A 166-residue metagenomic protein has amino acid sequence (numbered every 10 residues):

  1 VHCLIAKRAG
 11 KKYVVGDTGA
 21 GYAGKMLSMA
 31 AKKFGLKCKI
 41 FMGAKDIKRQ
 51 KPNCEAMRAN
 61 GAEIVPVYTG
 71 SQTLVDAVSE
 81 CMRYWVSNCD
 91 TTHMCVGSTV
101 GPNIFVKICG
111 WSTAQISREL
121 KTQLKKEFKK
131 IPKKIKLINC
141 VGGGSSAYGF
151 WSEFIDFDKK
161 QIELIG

Functional and structural regions predicted by a protein language model:
V1, K25, K48-K51, Y148: Residue-level marker for well-ordered alpha-helical positions
H2-A6, L27-A30, C81, L120 (+1 more regions): Buried hydrophobic packing segments
H2-L4, S28-K32, R58, H93-S98: Short amphipathic alpha-helical segments, especially helix-boundary/capping motifs
C3, R8-A30, F34-G43, K133-S146 (+1 more regions): A short, small-residue-rich loop immediately preceding and capping a beta-strand
K11, C89-D90, K159: Residue-level recognition of short, well-ordered coil/turn positions that link secondary-structure elements
F34, N60-G61, K160: Short, structured coil segments at secondary-structure junctions
K39-I131: Small/polar-residue-rich loop-to-helix segments that shape phosphate-bearing ligand pockets
V106-S145, G149-G166: Glycine-rich phosphate/ribose-binding loops and adjacent secondary-structure elements that form binding surfaces
